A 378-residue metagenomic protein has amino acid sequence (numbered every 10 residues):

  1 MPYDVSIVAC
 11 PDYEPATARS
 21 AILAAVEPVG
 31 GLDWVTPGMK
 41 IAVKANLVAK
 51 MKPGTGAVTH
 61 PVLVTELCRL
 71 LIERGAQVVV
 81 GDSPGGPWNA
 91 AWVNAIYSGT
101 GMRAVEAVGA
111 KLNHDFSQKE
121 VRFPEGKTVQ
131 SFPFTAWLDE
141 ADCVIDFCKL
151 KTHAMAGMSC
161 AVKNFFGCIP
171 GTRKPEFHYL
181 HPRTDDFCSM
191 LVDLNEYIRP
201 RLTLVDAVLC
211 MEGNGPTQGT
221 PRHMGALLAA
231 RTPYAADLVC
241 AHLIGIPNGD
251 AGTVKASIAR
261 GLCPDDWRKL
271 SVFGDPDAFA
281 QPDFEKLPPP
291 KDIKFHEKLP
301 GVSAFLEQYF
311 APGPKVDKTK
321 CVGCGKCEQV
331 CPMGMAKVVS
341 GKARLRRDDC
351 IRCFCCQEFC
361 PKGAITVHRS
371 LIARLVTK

Functional and structural regions predicted by a protein language model:
M1-K318, V322, E328-K342, R347 (+2 more regions): N-terminal and secondary-structure boundary signal
I351-R352: Extended, alpha-helix-rich binding/interface surfaces that flank or overlap catalytic cores and mediate recognition
